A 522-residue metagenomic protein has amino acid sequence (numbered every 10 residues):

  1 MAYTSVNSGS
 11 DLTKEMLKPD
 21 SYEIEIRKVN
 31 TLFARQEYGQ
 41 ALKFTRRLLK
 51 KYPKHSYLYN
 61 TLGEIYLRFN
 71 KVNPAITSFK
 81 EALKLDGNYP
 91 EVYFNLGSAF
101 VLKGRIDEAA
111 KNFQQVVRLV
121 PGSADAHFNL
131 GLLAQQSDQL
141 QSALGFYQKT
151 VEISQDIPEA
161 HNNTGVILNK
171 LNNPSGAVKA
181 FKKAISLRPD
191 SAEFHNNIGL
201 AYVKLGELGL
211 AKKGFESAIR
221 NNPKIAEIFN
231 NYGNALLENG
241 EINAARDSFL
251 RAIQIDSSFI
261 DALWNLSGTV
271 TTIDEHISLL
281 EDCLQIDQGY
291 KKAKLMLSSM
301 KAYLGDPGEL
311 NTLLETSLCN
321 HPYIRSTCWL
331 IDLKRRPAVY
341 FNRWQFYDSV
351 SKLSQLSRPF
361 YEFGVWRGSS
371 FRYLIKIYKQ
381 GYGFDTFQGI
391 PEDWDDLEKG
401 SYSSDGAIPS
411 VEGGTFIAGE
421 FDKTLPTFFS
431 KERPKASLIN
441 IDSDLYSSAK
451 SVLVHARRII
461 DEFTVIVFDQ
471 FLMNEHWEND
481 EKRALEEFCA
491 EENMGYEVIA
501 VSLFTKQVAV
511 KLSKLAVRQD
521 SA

Functional and structural regions predicted by a protein language model:
S21, H55, Y89, S123 (+5 more regions): Residue-level recognition of tetratricopeptide repeat
I26-A34, Y57-R68, E91-L102, D125-Q135 (+5 more regions): Conserved alpha-helical positions within TPR/SEL1-like repeat arrays
Q36, N70, G104, D138 (+5 more regions): Residue-level detector of the short coil/turn that links helix A to helix B within each tetratricopeptide repeat
A302-S357: Class I SAM-dependent methyltransferase Rossmann-like catalytic core, especially the SAM/SAH-binding loop
L356-A522: S-adenosylmethionine/decaboxylated-SAM
